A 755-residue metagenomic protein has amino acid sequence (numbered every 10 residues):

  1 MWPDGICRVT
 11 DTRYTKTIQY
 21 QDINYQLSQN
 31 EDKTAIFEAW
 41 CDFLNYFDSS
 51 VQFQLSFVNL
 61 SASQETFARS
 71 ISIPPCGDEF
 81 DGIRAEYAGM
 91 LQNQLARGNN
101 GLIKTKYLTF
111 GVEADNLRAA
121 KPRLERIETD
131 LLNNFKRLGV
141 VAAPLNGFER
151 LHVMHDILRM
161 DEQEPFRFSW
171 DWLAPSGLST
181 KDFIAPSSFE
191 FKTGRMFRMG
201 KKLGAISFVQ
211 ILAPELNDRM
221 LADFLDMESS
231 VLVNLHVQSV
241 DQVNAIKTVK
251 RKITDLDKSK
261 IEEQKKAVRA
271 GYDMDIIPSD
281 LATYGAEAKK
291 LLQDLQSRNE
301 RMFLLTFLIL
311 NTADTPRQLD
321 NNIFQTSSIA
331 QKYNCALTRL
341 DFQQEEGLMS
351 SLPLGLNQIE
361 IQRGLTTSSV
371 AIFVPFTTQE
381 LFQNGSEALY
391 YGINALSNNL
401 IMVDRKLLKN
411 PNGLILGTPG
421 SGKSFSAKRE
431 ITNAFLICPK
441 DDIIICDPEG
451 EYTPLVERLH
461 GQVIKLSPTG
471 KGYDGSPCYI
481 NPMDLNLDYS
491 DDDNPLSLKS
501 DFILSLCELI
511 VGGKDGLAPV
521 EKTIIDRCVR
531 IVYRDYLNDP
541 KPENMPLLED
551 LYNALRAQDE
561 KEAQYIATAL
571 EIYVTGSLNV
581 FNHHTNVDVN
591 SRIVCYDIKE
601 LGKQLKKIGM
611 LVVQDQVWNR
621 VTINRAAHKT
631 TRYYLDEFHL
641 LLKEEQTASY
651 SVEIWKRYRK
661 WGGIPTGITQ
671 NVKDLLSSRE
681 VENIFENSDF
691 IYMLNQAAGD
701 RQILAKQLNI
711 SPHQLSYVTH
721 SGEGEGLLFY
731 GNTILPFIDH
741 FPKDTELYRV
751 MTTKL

Functional and structural regions predicted by a protein language model:
M1-T378: Extended, folded cores of ATP/NTP-driven motor/assembly subunits in large transport and secretion machines
I23, N30-S49, L60, D223-L225 (+10 more regions): P-loop NTPase motor domains
I415: Hydrophobic anchor at the beta1->P-loop junction of P-loop NTPases
T418: P-loop (Walker A) phosphate-binding loop of NTP-binding proteins
K423: Conserved lysine of the Walker
S426: Hydrophobic positions on the alpha1 helix immediately C-terminal to the Walker A/P-loop
N433-I444: Post-Walker A helix-loop "phosphate-sensing" segment adjacent to the P-loop in P-loop NTPases
K465-G472, F690-G699: Conserved AAA+ ATPase "SRH/arginine-finger" region at the nucleotide-binding site
